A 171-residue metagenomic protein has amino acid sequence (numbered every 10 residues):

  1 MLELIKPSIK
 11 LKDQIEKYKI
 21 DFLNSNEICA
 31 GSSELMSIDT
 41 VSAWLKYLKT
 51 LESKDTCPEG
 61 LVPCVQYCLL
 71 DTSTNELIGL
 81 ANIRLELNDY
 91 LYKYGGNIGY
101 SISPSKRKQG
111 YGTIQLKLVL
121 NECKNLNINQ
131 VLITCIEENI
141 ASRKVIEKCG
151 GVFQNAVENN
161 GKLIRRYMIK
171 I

Functional and structural regions predicted by a protein language model:
M1-N97, K162-I171: GNAT-family acyltransferases
E86-N88, S105, E138: Short coil/turn motifs at secondary-structure junctions
G95-G99, V145, G151-N159: Glycine-centered small-residue hotspots that permit tight backbone geometry or close packing
G99-I102, K108-N121, N125, K144-K148: Conserved acetyl-CoA-binding loop-helix of GNAT-fold acetyltransferases
I102, C135, I169-I171: Hydrophobic residues in beta-strands and at strand termini
C123-T134: Conserved GNAT acetyl-CoA-binding A-motif
I133-R143: Conserved beta-strand-loop-alpha-helix junction that forms the acyl-donor binding cleft
T134-C135, G150-R166: Conserved catalytic-core motifs of GNAT/GCN5-like acyltransferases
